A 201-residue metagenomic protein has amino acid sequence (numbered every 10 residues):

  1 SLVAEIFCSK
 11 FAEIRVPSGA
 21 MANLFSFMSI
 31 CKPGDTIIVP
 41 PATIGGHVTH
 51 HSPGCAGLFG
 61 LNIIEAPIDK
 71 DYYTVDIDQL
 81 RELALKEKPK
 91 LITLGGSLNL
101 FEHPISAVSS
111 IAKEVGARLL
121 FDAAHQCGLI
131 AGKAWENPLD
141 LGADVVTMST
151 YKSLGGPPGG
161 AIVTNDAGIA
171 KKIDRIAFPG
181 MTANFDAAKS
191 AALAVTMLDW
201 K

Functional and structural regions predicted by a protein language model:
S1-K201: Conserved PLP-enzyme active-site core in the AAT-like
